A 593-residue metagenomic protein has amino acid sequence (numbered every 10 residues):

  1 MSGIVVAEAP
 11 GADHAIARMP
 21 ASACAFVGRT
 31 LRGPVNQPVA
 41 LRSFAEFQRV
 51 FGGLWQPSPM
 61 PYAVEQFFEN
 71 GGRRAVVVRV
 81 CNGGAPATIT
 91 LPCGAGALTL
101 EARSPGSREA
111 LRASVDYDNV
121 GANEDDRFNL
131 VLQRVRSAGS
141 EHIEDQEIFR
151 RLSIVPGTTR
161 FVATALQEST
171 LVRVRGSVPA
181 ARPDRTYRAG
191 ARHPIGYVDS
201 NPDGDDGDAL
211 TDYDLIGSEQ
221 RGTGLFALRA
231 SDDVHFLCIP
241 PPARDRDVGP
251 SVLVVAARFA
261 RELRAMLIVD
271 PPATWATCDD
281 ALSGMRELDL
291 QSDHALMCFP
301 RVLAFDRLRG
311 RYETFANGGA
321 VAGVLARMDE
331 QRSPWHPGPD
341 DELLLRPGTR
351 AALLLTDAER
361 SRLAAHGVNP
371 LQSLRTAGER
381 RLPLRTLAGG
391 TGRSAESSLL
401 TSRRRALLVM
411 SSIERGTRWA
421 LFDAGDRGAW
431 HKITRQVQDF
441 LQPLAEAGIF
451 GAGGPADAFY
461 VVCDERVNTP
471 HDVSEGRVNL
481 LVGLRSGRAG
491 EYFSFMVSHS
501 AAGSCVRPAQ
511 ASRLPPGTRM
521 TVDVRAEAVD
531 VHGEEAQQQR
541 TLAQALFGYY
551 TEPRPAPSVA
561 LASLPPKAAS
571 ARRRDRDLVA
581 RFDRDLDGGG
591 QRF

Functional and structural regions predicted by a protein language model:
M1-G106, G121-R127, Q133-S140, T186 (+8 more regions): Structured, hydrophobic secondary-structure cores that serve as assembly/anchoring elements
A95-G176: Extended, Lys/Arg-rich, non-catalytic nucleic-acid recognition/anchoring regions of very large nucleic-acid-interacting
A181-I216, R221: Long, low-complexity, polar/charged, intrinsically disordered or flexibly structured peripheral segments
